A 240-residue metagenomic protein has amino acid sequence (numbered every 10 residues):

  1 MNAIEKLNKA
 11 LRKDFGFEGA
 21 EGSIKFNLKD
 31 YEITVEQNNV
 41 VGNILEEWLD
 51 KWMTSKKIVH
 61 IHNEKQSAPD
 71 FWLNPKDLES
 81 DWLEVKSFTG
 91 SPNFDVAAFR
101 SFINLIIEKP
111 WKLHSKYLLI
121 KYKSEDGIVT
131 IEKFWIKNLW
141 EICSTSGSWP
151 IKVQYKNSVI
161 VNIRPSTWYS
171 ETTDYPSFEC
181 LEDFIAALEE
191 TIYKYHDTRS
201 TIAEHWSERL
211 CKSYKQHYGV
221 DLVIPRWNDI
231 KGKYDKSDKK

Functional and structural regions predicted by a protein language model:
M1-S67, D81, S87-K240: Nucleic-acid endonuclease domains
L73-W82: Active-site beta-strand-loop-beta-strand hairpin of nuclease catalytic cores that positions key catalytic residues
